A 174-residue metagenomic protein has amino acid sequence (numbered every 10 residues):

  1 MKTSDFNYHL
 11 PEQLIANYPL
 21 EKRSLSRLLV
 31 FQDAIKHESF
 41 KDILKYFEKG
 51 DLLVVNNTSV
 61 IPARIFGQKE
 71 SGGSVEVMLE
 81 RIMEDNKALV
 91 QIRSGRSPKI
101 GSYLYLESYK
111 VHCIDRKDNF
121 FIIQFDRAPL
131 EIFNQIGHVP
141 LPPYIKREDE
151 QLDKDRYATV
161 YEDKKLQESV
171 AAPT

Functional and structural regions predicted by a protein language model:
M1-P173: A cross-family signal for N-terminal binding/gating loops and helix N-caps that shape access to the active site
